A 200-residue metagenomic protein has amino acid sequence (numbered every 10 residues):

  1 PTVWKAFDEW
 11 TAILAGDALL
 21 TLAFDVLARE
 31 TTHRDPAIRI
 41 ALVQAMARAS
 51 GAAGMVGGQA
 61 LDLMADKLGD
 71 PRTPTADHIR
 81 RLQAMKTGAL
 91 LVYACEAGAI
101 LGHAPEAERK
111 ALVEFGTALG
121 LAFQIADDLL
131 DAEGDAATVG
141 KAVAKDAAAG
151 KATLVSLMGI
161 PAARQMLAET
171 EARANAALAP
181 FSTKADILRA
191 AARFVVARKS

Functional and structural regions predicted by a protein language model:
P1-A126, A132-A176, D186-V196: Mg2+-dependent prenyl diphosphate-binding active-site environment of isoprenoid biosynthetic enzymes
